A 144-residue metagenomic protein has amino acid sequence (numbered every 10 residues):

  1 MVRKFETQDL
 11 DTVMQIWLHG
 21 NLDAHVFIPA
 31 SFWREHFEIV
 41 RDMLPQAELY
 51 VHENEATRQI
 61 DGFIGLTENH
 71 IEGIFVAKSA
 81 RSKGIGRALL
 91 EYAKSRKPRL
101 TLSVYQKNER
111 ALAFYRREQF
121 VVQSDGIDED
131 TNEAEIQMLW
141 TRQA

Functional and structural regions predicted by a protein language model:
M1-Q15: A short beta-loop-alpha structural element at the N-terminal edge of CoA-dependent acyl/N-acetyltransferase catalytic
M14-V40: Conserved GNAT-fold acetyl-CoA-binding loop/helix
I39-V51, H70: A short helix-loop-beta-strand connector motif used in the catalytic cores of GNAT acetyltransferases and, in some
E48-G62: Conserved beta-hairpin
H70-R81, V104-Y105: A short, internal acetyl-CoA/4′-phosphopantetheine-binding micro-motif in the GNAT/acyltransferase core
S82-S95, A113-R117: Conserved acetyl-CoA-binding loop-helix of GNAT-fold acetyltransferases
S95-K107: Conserved GNAT acetyl-CoA-binding A-motif
S103-Y105, V121-Q137: Conserved catalytic-core motifs of GNAT/GCN5-like acyltransferases
